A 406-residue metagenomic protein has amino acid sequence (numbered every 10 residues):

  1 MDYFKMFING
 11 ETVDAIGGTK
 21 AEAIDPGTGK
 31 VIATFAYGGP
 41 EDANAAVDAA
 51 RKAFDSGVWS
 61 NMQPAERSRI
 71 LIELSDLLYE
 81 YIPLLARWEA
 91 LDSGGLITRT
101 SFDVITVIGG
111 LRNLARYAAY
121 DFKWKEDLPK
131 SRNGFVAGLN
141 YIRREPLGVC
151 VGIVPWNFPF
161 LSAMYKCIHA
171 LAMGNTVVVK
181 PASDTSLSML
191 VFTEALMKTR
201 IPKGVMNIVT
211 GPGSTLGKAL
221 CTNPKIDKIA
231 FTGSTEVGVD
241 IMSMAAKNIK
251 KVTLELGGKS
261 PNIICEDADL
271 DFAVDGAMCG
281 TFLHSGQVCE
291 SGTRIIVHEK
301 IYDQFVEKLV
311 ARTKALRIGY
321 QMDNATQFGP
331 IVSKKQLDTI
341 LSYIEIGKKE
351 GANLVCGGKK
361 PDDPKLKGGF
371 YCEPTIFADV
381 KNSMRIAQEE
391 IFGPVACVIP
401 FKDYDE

Functional and structural regions predicted by a protein language model:
M1-F35, R69, E73, I105 (+4 more regions): Terminal low-complexity tails and localization/encapsulation signals of metabolic enzymes
E22, A36, S60, E266 (+2 more regions): A structural signal for short, well-ordered beta-strand elements
P26, P40-A43, P64, I82 (+3 more regions): Residues at or immediately preceding the N-termini of alpha-helices
G29, R67, E89, G174 (+7 more regions): Residue-level signal for inorganic ion chemistry
I32-F122: Glycine-rich loop-to-alpha-helix module at the N-terminal edge of alpha/beta enzyme cores
K123-F272, F401: Rossmann-like NAD(P) dinucleotide-binding subdomain of oxidoreductase/dehydrogenase enzymes
K198-P202, L316, Y320, M384: Short helix-capping segments at alpha-helix termini
E236-K381, P400-D405: ALDH superfamily catalytic-core signature
